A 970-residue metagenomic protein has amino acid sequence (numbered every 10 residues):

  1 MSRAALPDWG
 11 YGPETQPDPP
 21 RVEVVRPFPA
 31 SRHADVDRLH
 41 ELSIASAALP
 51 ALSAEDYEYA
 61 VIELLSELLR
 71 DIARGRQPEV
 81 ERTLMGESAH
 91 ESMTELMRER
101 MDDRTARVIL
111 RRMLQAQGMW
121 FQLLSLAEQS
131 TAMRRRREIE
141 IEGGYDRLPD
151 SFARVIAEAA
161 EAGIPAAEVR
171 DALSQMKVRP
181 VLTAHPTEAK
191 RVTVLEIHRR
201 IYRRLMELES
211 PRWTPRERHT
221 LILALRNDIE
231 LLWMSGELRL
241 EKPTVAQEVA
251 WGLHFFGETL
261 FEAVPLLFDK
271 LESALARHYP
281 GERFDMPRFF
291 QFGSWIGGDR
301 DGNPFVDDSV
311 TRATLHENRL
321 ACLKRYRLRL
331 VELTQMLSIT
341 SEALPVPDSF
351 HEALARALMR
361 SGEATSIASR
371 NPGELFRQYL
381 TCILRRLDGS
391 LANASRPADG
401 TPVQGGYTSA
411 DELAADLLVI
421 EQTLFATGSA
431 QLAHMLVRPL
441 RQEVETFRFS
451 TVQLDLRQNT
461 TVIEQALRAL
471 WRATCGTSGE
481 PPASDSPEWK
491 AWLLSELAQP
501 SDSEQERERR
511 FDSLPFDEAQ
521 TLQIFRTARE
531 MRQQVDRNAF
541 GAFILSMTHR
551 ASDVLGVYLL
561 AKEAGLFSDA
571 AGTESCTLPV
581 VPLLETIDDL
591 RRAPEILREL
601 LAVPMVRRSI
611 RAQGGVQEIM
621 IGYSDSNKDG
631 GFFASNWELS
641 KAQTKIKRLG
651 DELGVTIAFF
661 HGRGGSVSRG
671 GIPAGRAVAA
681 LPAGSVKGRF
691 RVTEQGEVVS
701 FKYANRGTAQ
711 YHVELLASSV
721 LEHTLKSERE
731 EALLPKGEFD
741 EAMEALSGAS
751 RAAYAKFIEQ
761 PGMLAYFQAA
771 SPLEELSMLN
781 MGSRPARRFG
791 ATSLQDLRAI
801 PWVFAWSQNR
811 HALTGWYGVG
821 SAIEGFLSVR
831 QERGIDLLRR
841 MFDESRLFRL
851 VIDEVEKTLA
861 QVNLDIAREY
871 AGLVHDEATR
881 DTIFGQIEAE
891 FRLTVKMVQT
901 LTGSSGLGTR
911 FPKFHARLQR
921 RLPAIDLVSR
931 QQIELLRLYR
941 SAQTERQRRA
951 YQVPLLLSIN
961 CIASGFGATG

Functional and structural regions predicted by a protein language model:
S2-S495, D517, I758-P761, E774-M781 (+4 more regions): Often metal-dependent polyanion-binding catalytic scaffolds in large enzymes
A47-A51, L238-G257, D308, H316 (+10 more regions): Glycine- and acidic
Y59, E63, H219, L223 (+27 more regions): Conserved structured core elements
L68-D71, T259, A263-K270, A274 (+17 more regions): Generic, well-ordered alpha-helical scaffold segments in large soluble proteins
P287-F289, G293-W295, N303, R441 (+6 more regions): Beta-sheet entry/capping signal
V306-S338, A564-G748, A752: Catalytic or ion-translocation cores adjacent to nucleophile or general acid/base/metal-coordination motifs in diverse
L375, Y379-R385, G389, V452-L454 (+6 more regions): Active-site cores of enzymes that catalyze phosphoryl transfer or operate on phosphate-rich substrates
Q768-G970: C-terminal accessory/interaction regions of large nucleic acid-associated machines
